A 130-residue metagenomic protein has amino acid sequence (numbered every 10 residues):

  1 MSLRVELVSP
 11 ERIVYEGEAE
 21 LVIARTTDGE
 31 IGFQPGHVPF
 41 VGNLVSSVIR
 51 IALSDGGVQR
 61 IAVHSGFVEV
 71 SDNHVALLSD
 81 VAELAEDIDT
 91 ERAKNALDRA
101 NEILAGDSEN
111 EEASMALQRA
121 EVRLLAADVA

Functional and structural regions predicted by a protein language model:
M1-L3, A130: Absolute protein N-terminus
R4-K94: Compact, glycine-rich, soluble single-domain proteins
A82-A130: Acidic/glycine-rich phosphate/pyrophosphate-binding loops and surrounding catalytic core that coordinate Mg2+
